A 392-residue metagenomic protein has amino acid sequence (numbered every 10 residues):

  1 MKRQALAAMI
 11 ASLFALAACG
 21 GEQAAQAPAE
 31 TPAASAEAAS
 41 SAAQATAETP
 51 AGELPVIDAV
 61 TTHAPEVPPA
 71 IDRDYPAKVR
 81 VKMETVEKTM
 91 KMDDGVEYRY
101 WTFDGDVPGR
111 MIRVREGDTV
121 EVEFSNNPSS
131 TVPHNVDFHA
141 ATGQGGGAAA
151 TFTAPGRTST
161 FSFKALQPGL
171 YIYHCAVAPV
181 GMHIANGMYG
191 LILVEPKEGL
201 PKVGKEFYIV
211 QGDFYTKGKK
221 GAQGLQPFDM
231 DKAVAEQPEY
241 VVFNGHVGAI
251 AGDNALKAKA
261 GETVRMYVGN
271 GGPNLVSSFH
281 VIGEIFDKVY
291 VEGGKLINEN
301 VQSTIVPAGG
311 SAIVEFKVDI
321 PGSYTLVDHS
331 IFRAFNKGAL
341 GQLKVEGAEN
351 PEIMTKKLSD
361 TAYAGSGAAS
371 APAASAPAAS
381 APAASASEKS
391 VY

Functional and structural regions predicted by a protein language model:
M1-A7: Bacterial N-terminal signal peptides that target proteins for export
A11-S12: Repetitive helical segments and hydrophobic/amphipathic motifs
A15-A18: C-terminal motif of bacterial Sec signal peptides marking the signal peptidase cleavage site
G20-Y392: Copper-binding active sites and cupredoxin-like electron-transfer domains, recognizing His/Cys-rich ligand loops
